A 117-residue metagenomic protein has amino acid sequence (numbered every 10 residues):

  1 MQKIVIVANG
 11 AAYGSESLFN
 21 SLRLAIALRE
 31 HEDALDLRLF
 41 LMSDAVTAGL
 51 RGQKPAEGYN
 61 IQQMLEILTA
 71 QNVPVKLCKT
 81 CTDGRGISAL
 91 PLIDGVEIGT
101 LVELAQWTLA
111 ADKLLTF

Functional and structural regions predicted by a protein language model:
Q2: Nucleotide donor/acceptor-binding cores
V5-F19, A48-P55: Short, glycine-rich nucleotide/cofactor-binding loops
G10-A12, S43-T47, C81-G84: Acidic, glycine-rich active-site loops and adjacent beta-strand->loop/helix elements that engage anionic groups
L18-H31: Histidine-anchored nucleotide/phosphate-binding helix
A25, L37-S43, V75-T80: Short internal beta-strands
E30-A48: Small/aliphatic-rich secondary-structure junction motif
P55-T82: A glycine-rich helix N-cap at a beta->alpha junction
R85-F117: C-terminal structural segments of small proteins and small subunits
